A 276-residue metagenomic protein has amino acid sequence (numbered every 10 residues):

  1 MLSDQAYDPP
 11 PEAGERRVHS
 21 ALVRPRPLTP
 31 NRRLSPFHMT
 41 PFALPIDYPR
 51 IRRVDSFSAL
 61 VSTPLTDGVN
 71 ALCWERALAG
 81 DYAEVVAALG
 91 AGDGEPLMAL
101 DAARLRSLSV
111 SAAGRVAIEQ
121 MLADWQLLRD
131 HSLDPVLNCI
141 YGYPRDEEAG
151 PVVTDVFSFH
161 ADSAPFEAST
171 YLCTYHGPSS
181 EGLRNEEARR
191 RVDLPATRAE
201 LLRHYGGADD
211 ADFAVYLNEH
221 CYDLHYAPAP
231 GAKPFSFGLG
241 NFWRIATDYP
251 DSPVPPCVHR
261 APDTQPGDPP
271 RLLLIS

Functional and structural regions predicted by a protein language model:
M1-H38: N-terminal amphipathic/basic-hydrophobic helices that include classical n-h-c signal peptides and signal-anchor
R16, P30-S132: N-terminal auxiliary "cap/dimerization" subdomain that precedes the catalytic jelly-roll/cupin core of mononuclear
G68-A71, A168-Y171, G240, P270-R271: Short, surface-exposed beta-edge/turn micro-motifs
A83, G182-R184, P253-V254: Short helix/loop capping segments that flank catalytic or ligand/cofactor-binding pockets
S109-A164: Extracellular-facing segments of soluble proteins and assemblies that are Gly/Ser/Thr-biased and enriched in aromatics
C139-Y141, C173-H176, R184, T247 (+1 more regions): Short, structured patches in soluble enzyme cores that scaffold and shape functional sites
V153-A232, G238: Catalytic core of non-heme Fe(II) oxygenases with the double-stranded beta-helix
E219-S276: Catalytic core of Fe(II)/2-oxoglutarate
